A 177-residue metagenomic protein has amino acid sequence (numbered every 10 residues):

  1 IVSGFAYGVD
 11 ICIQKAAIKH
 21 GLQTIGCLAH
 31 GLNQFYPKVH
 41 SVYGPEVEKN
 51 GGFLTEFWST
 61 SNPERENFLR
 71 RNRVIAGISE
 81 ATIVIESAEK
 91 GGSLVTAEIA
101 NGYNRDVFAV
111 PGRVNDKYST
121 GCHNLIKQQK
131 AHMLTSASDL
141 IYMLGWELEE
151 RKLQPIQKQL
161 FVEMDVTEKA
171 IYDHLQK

Functional and structural regions predicted by a protein language model:
I1-K177: Glycine-biased, small-residue-rich flexible motifs in mid-sequence functional cores and linkers
